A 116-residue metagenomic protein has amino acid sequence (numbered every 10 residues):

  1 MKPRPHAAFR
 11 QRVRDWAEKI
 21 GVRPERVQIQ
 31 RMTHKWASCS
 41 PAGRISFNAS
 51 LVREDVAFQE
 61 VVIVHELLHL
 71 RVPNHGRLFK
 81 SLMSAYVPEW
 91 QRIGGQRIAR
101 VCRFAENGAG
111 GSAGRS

Functional and structural regions predicted by a protein language model:
M1-V61, L70-S116: Active-site-proximal or metal-binding-adjacent scaffold patches in catalytic folds
E66: Walker B catalytic acidic pair
